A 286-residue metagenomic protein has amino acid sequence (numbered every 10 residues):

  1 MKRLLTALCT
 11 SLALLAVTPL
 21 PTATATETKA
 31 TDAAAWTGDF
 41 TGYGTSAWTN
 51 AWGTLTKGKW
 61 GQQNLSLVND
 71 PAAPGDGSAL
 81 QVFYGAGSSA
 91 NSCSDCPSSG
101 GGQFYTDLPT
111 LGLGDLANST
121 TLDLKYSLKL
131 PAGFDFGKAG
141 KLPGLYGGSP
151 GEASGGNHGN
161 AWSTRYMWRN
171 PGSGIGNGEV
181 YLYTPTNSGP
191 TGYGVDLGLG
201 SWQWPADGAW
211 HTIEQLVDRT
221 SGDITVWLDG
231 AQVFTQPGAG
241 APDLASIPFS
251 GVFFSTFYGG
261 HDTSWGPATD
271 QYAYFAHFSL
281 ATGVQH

Functional and structural regions predicted by a protein language model:
M1-L8: Bacterial N-terminal signal peptides that target proteins for export
L8-A16: Bacterial N-terminal signal peptides
V17-P19, D107: Selective for proline/serine-rich intrinsically disordered segments in cytosolic/nuclear regulatory regions
P19-E27: Sec-dependent signal peptide cleavage junction
T26-H286: Low-complexity, Ser/Thr/Pro/Gly-rich disordered linker/stalk regions
